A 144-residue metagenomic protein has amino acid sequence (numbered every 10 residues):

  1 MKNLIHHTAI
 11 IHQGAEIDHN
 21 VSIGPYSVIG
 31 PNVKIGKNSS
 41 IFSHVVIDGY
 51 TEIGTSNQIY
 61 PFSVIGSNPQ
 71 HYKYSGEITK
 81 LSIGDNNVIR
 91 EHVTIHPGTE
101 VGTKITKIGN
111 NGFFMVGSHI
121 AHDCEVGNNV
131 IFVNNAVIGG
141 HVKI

Functional and structural regions predicted by a protein language model:
L4-I144: Structural signal for interior beta-strand "rungs" in well-ordered beta-sheet cores of soluble enzyme domains
